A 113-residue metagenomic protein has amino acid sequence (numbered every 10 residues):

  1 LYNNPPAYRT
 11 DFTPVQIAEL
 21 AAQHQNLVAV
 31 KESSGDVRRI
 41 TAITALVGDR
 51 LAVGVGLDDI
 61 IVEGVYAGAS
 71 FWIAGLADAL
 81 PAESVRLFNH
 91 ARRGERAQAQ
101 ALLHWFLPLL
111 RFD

Functional and structural regions predicted by a protein language model:
L1-N3: Short beta-strands and strand-loop turn motifs
A7-D113: Catalytic alpha/beta core domains of metabolic enzymes, predominantly
